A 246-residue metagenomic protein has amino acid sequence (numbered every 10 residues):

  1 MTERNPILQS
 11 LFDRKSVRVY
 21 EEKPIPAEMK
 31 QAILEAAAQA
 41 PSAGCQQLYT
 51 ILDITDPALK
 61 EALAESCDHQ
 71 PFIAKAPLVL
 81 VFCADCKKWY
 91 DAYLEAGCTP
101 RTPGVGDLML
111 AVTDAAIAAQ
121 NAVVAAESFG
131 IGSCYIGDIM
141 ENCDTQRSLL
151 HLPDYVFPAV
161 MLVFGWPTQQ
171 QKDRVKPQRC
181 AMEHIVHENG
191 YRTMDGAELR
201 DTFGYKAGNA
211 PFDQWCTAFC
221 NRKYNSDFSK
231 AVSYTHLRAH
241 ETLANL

Functional and structural regions predicted by a protein language model:
P6-K23: Generic N-terminal amphipathic, Lys/Arg-enriched alpha-helix
R14, I33-Q39, L80, P103-L149 (+1 more regions): Small-aliphatic-rich amphipathic alpha-helix that forms the alpha element of a beta-alpha
S42-A43: Glycine-rich phosphate/pyrophosphate-binding beta-alpha loops
Q46-A116: Glycine/small-residue-rich phosphate/adenosyl-binding loop
G132, I136-M194: A contiguous pocket-lining binding segment that forms or flanks enzyme active sites
R192-F203: A conserved mid-domain beta-alpha-beta active-site/ligand-binding segment of alpha/beta enzyme cores
A207-S233: C-terminal alpha-helical cap/extension of soluble enzyme domains
T235-T242: Conserved small/polar residues in nucleotide/adenosyl-binding loops
